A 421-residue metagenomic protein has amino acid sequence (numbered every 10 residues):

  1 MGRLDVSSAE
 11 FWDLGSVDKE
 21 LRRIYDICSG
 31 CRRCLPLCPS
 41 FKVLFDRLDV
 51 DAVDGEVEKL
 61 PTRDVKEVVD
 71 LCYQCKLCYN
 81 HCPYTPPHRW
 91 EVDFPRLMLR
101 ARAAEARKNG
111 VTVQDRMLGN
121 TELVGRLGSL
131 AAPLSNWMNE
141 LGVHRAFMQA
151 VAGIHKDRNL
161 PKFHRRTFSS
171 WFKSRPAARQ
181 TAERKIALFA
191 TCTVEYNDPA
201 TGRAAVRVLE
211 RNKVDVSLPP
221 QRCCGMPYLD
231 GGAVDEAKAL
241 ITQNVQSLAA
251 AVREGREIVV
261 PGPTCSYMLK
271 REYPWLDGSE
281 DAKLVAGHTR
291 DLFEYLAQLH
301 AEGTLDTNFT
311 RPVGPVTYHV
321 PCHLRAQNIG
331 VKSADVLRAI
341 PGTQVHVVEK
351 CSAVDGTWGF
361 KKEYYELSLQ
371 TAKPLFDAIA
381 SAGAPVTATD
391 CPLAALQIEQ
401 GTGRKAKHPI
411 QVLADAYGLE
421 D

Functional and structural regions predicted by a protein language model:
M1-D26, D421: Generic start-of-chain signal for non-secretory N-termini
M1-F11, P36-L71, T85-Q114, K407-L413: Non-heme iron-sulfur electron-transfer modules
G2-D5, L14, R47-D49, E58 (+3 more regions): A short alpha-helix capping/helix-coil boundary motif
L14-K19, K59-L60, D215: Short helix-capping and inter-helix turn/linker motifs at the boundaries of alpha-helical repeat units
V17-L21, Y25, L44-F45, V124-G125 (+2 more regions): Generic hydrophobic, helix-prone segments enriched in Leu/Val/Ile
R22-F41, D64-H88, A101, V124-G128 (+3 more regions): Cysteine-centered iron-sulfur cluster-binding motifs in ferredoxin-type domains/subunits of redox enzymes
C34-S40, L44, C78-Y84, H88 (+5 more regions): Secreted/processed peptides and extracellular or luminal domains of membrane proteins
V92-D421: Iron-sulfur cluster-binding electron-transfer modules in prokaryotic oxidoreductases
